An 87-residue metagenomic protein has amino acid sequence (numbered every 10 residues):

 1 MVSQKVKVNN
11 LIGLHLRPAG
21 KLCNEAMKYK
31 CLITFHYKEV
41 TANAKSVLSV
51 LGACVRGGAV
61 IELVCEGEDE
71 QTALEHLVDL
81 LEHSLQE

Functional and structural regions predicted by a protein language model:
M1-K5, V60: Intrinsic-disorder/low-complexity, polar/charged segments enriched in Ser/Thr/Lys/Arg/Asp/Glu/Gln
K7-R56: Compact, glycine-rich, soluble single-domain proteins
G52-E87: C-terminal structural segments of small proteins and small subunits
